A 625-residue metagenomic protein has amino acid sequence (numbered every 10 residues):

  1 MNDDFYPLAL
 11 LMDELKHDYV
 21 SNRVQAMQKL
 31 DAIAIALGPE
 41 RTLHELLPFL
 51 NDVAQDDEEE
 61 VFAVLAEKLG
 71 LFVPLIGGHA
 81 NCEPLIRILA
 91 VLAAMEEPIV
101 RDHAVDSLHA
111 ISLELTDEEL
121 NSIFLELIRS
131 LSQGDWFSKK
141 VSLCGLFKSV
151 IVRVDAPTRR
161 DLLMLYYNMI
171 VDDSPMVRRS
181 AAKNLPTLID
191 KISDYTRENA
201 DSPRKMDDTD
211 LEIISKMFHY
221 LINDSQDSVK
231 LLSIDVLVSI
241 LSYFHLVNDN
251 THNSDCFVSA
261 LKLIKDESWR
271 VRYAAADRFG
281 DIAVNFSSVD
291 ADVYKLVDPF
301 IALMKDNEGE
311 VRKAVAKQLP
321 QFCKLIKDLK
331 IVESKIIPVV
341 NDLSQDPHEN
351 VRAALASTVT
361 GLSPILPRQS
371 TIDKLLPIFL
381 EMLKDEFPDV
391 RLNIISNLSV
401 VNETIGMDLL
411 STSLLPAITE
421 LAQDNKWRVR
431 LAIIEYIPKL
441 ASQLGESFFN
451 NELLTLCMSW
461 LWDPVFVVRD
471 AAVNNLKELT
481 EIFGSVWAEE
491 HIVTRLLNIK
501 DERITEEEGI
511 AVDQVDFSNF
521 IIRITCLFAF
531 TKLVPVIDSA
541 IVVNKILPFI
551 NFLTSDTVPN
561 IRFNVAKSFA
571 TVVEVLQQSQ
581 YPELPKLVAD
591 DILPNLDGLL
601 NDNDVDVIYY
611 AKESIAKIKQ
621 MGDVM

Functional and structural regions predicted by a protein language model:
M1-K29: N-terminal "cap/leader" segments of large eukaryotic alpha-helical scaffolds
D3-M12, E40-A54, H79-A93, E118-S132 (+13 more regions): HEAT/HEAT-like alpha-solenoid repeats
D18-Y19, D57-E58, E96-E97, D135-W136 (+12 more regions): Short inter-helical turns and helix N-cap capping residues of alpha-solenoid HEAT/ARM repeat scaffolds
V24, Q28, H44, E59 (+24 more regions): Alpha-solenoid HEAT/ARM repeat scaffold
L30-I35, A54, K68-I76, L92-A93 (+24 more regions): Hydrophobic residues within the alpha-helices of tandem HEAT/HEAT-like
E60-L131: A generic tandem-repeat structural signature
I128, W136, S142, F147 (+27 more regions): Gram-negative and organellar
